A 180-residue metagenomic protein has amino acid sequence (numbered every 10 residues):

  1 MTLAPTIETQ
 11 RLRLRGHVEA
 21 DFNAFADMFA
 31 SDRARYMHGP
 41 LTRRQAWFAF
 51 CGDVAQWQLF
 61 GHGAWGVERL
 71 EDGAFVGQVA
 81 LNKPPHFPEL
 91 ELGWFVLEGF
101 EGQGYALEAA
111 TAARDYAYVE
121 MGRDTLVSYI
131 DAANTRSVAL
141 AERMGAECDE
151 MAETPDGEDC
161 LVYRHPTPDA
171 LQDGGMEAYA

Functional and structural regions predicted by a protein language model:
M1-Y36, C51-A55, A64-A180: Acyl-donor (CoA/ACP) binding surface of acyl/acetyltransferases
T42-G61: Active-site rim helix/loop that mediates acceptor-substrate recognition in acyltransferases
